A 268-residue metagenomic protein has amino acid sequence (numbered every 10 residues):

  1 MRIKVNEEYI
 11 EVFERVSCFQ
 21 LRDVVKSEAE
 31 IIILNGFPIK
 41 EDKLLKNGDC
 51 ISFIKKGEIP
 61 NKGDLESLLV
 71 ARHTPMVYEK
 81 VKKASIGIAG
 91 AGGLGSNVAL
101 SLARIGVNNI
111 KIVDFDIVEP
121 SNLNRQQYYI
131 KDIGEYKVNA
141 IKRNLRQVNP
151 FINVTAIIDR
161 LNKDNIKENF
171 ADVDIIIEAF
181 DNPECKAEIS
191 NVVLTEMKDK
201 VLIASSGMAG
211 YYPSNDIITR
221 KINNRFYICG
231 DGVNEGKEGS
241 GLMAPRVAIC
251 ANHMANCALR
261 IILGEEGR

Functional and structural regions predicted by a protein language model:
M1-E11: Eukaryote-biased recognition of intrinsically disordered, low-complexity regulatory segments
R15-R22, L44, Y136: Short, structural beta-strand-to-alpha-helix junction motif
D23-F37, K55, N169-I175, A179-R268: Glycine-rich phosphate/adenylate-binding loop
E41, K46-N47, S52-I86: N-terminal charged helix/coil linker that caps or initiates catalytic domains
T74-I117: Glycine-rich adenosine-cofactor-binding loop
I112-N149: Glycine-rich phosphate-binding loop and adjoining beta1-alpha1-beta2 segment of Rossmann-like nucleotide-binding folds
V138-V173, F180-P183: A structured beta-alpha segment of the ubiquitous adenosine-cofactor-binding alpha/beta core
